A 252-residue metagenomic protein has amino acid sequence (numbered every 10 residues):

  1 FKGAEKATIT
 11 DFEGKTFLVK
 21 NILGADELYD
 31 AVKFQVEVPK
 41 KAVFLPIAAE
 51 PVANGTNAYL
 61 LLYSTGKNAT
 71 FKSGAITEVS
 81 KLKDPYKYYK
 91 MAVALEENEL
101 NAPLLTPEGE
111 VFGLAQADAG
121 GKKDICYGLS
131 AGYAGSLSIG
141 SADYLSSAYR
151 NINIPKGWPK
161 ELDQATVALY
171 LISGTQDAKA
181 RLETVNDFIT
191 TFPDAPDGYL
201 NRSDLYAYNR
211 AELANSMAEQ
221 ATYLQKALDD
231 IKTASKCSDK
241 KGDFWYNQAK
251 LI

Functional and structural regions predicted by a protein language model:
F1, N57, L104-A117: Short, glycine-anchored, charge-dense loop/turn motifs used at functional sites
F1-Y59, G66-T70, P85: Conserved active-site neighborhood of the chymotrypsin/trypsin-like protease fold
V43-Y88, L95-E99, A115-C126, L137 (+1 more regions): Flexible, gly/ser-rich surface segments that form the specificity/activation loops bordering the active-site cleft
L114-D187: C-terminal cap/linker of serine protease catalytic domains
R150-Q176, T191-N215, S238-I252: Amphipathic alpha-helical repeat scaffolds of TPR domains
D187-I189, T233-A234: Canonical positions in the second alpha-helix
